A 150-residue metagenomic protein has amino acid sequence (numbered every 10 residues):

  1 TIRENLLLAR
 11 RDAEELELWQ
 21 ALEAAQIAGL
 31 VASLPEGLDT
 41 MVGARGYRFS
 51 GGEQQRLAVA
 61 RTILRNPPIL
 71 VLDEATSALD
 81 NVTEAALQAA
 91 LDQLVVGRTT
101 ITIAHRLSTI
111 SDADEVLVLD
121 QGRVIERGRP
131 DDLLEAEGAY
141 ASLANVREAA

Functional and structural regions predicted by a protein language model:
T1-A9, L16-A25, G37-E137: ABC-family ATPase nucleotide-binding domain "signature/switch" substructure
D12, A28-P35: Conserved H-loop
V31, V42, Y140: Short clusters of hydrophobic/aromatic residues that line enzyme substrate/ligand-binding pockets
L34, Q54, N145-V146: Proline- and acidic/polar-enriched loop/turn elements at helix boundaries
E135-A150: C-terminal boundary and immediately downstream tail of ABC-type ATPase nucleotide-binding domains
